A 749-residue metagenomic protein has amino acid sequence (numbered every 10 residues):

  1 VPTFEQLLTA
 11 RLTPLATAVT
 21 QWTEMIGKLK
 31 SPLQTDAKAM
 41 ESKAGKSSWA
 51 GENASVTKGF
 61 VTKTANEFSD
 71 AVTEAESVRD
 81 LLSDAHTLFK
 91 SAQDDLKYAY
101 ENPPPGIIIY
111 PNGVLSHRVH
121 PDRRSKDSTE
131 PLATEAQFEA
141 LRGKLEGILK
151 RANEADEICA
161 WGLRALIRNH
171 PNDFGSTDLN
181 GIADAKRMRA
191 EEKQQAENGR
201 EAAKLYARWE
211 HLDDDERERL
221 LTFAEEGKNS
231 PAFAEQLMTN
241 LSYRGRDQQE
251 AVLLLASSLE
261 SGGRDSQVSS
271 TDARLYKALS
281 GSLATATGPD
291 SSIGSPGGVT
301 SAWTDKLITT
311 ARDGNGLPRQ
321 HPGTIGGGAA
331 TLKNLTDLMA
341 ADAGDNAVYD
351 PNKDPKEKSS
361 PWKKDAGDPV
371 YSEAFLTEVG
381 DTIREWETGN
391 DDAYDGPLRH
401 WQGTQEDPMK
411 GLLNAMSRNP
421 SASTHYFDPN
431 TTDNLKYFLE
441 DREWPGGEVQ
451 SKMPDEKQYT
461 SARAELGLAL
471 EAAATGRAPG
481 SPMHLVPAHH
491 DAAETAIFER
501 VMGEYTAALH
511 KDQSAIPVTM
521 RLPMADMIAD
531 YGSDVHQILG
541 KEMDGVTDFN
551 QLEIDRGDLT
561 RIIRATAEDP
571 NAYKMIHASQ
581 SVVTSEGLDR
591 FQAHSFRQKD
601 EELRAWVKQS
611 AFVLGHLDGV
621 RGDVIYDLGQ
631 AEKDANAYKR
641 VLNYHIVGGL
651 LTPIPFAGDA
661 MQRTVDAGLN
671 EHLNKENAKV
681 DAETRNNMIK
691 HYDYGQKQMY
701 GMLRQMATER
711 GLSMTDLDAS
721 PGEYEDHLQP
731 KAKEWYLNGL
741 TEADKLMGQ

Functional and structural regions predicted by a protein language model:
V1-G175, H211, E742, G748-Q749: N-terminal secretion-targeting helices of virulence/extracellular proteins, encompassing both classical Sec signal
S176-L746: Non-catalytic all-alpha helical scaffold/repeat segments
